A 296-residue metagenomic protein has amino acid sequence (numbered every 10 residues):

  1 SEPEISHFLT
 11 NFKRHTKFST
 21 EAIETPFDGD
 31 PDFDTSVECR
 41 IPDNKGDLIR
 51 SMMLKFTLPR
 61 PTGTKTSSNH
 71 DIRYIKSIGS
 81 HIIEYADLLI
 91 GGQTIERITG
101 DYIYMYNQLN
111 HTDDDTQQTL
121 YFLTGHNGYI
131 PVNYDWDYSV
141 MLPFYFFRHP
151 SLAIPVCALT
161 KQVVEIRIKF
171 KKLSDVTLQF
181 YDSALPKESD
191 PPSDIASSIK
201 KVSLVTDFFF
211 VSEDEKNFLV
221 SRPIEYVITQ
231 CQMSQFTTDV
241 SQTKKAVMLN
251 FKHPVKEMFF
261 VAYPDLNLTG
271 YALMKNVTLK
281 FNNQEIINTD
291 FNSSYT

Functional and structural regions predicted by a protein language model:
S1-T296: Short, low-complexity Pro/Thr/Gly
